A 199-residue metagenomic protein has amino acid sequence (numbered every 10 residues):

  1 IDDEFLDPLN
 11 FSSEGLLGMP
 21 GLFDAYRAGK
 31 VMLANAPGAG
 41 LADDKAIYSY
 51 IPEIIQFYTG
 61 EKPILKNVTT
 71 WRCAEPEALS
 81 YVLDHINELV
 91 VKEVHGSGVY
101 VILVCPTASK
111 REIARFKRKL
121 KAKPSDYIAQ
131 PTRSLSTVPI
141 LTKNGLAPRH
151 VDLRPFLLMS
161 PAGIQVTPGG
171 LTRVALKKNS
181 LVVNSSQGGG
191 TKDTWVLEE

Functional and structural regions predicted by a protein language model:
I1-E199: Domain-scale recognition of functional cores that engage charged ligands
